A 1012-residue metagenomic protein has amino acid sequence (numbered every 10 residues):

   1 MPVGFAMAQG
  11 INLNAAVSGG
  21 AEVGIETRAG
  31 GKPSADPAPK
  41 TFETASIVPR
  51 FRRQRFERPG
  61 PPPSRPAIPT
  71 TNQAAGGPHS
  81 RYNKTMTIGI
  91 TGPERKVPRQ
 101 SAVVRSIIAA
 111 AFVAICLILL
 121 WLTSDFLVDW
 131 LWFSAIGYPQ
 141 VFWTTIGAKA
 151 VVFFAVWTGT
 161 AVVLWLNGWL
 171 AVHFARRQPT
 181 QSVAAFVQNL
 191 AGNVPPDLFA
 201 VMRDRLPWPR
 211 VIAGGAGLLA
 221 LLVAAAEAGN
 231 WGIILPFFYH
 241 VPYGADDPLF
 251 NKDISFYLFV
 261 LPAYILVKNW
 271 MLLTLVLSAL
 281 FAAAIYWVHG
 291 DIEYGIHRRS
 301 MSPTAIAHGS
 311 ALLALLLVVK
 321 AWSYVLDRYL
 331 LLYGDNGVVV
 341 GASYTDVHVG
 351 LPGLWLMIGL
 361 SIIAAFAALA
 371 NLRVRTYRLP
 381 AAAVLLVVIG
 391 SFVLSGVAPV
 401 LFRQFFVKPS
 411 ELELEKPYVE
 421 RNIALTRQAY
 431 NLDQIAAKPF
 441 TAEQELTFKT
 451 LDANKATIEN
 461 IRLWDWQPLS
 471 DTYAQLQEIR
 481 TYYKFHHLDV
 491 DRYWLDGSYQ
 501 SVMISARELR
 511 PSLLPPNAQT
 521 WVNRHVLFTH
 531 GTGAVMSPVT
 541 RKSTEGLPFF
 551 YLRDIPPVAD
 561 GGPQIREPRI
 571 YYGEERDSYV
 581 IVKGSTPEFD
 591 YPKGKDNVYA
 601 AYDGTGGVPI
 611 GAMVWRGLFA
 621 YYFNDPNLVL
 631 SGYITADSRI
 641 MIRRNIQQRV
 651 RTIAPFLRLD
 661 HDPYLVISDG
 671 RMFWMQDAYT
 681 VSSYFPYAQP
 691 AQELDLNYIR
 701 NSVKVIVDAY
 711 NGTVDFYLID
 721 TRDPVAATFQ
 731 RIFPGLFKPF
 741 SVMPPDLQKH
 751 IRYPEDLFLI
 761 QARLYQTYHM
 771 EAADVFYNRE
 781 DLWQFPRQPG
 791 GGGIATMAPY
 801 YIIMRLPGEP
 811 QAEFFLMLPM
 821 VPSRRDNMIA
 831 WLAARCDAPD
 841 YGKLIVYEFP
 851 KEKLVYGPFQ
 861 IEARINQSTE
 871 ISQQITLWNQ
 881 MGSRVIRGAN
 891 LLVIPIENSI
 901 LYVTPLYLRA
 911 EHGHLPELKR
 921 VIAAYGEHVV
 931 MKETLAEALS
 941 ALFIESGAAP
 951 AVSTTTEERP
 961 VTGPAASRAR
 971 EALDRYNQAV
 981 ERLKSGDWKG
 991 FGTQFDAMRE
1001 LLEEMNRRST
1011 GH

Functional and structural regions predicted by a protein language model:
F5, G10-N12, P39-F42, I68: Intrinsic low-complexity, disordered N-terminal segments enriched in polar/charged/small residues
Q9, K32, Q54, Q73 (+1 more regions): Low-complexity, intrinsically disordered or signal/transmembrane-proximal segments
E26-R28, S34-A35, R55-I68: Compositionally biased, low-complexity flexible segments
S64-M86: Short, Lys/Arg-enriched N-terminal segments with co-localized hydrophobic residues within the first ~10-30 amino acids
I88-K96, A109-F112, C116-S985, K989-H1012: Soluble extracytoplasmic regions of secretory-pathway and membrane proteins
